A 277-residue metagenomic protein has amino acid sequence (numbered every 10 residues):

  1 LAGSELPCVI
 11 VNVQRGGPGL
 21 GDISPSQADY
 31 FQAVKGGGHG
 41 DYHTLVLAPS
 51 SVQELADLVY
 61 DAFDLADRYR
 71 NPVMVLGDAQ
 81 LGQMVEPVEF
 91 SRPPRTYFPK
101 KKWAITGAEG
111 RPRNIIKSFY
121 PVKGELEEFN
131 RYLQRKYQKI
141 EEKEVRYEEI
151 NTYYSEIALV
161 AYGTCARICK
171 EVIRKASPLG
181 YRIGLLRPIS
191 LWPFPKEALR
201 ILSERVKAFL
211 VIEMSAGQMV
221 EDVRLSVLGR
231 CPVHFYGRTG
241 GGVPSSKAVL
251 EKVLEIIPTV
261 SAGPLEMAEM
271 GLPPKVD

Functional and structural regions predicted by a protein language model:
L1-K35, L45-A66: Thiamine diphosphate
V9-Q14, L47-P49, M74-D78, A161 (+2 more regions): Short beta-strand segments
G19-S26, D57-Y60, M84-S91, R95 (+4 more regions): Short acidic, glycine/serine/threonine-rich loops at helix termini
T44-P99, A208, A248-D277: Structural signature of the thiamine diphosphate
R70-E149: Conformationally flexible catalytic loops at phosphate/diphosphate-handling active centers
R146-R182, L186, W192-A198: Redox- and metal-dependent alpha/beta enzyme cores, enriched for Fe-S-associated oxidoreductases and cofactor-handling
E213-D277: Peripheral docking tails and interdomain loops at the edges of cofactor- or intermediate-handling domains
